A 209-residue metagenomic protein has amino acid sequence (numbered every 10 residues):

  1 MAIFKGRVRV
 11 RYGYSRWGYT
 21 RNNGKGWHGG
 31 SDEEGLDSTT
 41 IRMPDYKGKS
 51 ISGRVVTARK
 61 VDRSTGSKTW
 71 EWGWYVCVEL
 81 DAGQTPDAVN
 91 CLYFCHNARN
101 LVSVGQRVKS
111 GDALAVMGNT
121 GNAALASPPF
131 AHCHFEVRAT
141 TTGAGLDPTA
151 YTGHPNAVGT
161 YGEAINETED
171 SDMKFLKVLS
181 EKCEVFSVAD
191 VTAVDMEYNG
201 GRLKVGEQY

Functional and structural regions predicted by a protein language model:
M1-R7, T85-V89, N100-D112, P128-F175: Acidic, glycine-rich catalytic/binding loops that coordinate metals and/or anionic ligands
R11-Y46: Short glycine/threonine/proline-enriched tight-turn/helix- or strand-capping micro-motif at secondary-structure
W27-S38, H96, V137-L146, E184: Small beta-barrel nucleic-acid-binding modules, principally OB-folds
E34-G35, A98-V102, D195-E197: Short alpha-helix capping/helix-loop boundary micro-motifs
T40-R42, K49, L101, R107 (+1 more regions): Residue-level "contact hotspot" at macromolecular interaction interfaces
P44-L101, T120-H134: Zn2+-dependent peptidoglycan hydrolase active-site motif and core
V116-M117: Residue-level recognition of conserved beta-strand edge/terminus positions
F175-Y209: Beta-loop motif signature
